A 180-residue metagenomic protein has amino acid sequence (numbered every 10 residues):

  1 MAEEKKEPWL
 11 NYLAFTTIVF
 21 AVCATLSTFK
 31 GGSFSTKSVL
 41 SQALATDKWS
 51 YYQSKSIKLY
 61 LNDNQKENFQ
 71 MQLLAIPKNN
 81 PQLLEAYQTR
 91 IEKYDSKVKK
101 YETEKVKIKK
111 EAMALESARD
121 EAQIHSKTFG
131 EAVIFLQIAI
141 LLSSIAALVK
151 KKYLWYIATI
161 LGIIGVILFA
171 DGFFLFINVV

Functional and structural regions predicted by a protein language model:
M1-T36: Internal alpha-helical transmembrane segments
E3-P8, Y12, I134-V180: Juxtamembrane interface at the cytosolic side of transmembrane helices
V19-V22, V39, V98, V106 (+4 more regions): Extended aliphatic helical segments
T25-S126: Cytosol/matrix-facing amphipathic helices and coiled-coil assembly/linker segments of eukaryotic membrane proteins
G32, Q42-A43, Y60, A132 (+2 more regions): Surface-exposed loop/turn and secondary-structure junction residues enriched for glycine/proline
K110-V149: Coiled-coil termination/hinge junctions
